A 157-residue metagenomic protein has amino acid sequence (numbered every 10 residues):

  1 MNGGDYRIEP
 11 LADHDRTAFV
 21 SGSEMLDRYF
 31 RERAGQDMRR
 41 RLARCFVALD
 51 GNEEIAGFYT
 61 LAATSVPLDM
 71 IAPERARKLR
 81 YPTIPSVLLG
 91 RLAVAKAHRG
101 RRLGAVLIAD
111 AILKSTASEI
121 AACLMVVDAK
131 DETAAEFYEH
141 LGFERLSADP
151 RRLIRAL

Functional and structural regions predicted by a protein language model:
M1-Q36, R40, C45: Short amphipathic alpha-helix that is part of the acyltransferase structural core
R41-A63: Conserved beta-hairpin
A43, I84, A122: Short coil/loop residues immediately preceding or within conserved phosphate-binding loops of NTP-utilizing enzyme
T60-R91: Conserved acyl-donor/pantetheine-binding loop and adjacent beta-alpha core of acyl/acetyltransferases and related
G90-G100: A short, internal acetyl-CoA/4′-phosphopantetheine-binding micro-motif in the GNAT/acyltransferase core
G100-L113, H140: Conserved acetyl-CoA-binding loop-helix of GNAT-fold acetyltransferases
G104, I108, D131-A134, P150-L157: Short glycine/proline-centered loop/turn elements that form peptide/ligand docking sites
L113, A121-A122, A129-A148: Conserved active-site alpha-helix within GNAT-family acetyltransferase domains
